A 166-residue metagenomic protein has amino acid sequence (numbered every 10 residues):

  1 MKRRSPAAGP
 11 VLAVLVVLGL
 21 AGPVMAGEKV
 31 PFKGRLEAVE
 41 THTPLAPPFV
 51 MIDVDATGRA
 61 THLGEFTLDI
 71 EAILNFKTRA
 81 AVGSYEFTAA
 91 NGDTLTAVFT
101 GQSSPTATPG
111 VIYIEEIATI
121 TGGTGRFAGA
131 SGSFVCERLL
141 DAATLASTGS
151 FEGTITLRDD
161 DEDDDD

Functional and structural regions predicted by a protein language model:
M1-V11: Bacterial N-terminal signal peptides that target proteins for export
P10-A21: Bacterial N-terminal signal peptides
M25-D166: Beta-strand-enriched cores of mature, soluble protein domains
